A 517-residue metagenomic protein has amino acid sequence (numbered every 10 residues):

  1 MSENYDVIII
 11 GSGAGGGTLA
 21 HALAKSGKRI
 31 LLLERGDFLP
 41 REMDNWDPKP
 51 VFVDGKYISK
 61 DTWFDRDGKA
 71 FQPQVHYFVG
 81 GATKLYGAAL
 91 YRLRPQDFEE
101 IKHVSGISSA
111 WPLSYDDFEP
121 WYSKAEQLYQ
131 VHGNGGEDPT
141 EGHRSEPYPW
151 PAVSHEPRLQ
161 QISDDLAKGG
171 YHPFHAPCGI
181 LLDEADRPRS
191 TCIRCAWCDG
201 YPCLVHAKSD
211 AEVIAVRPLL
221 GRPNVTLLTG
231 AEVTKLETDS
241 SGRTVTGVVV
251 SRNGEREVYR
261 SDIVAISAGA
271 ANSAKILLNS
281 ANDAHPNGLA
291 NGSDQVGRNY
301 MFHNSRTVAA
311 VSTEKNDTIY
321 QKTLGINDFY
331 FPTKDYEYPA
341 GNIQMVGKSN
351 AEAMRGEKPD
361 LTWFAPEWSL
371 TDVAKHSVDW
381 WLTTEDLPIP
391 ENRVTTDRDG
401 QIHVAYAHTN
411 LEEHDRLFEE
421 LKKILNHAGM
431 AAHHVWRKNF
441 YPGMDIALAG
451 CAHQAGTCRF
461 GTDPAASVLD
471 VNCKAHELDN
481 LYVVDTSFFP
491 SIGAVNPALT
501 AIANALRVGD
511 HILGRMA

Functional and structural regions predicted by a protein language model:
M1-V7, K25-S26, G514-A517: Extreme N-terminal leader/targeting segments of oxidoreductases
V7-L32: N-terminal Rossmann-like FAD-binding beta1-loop-alpha1 element of flavoenzymes
K25, G36-R41, N45-W46, R222 (+7 more regions): Glycine-rich loop(s) and the adjacent beta-strand/alpha-helix scaffold that form part
V51-P139, P332, T383, P388-P390: Redox-cofactor-proximal catalytic regions of oxidoreductases
D67-V75, R92, W111-Y115, W121 (+4 more regions): FAD cofactor-binding and catalytic pocket of flavoenzymes
K102-E232, A447-G450, R459: Conserved redox-cofactor binding core of oxidoreductases
F174-G179, R194-C198, T234-E237, D379-W381 (+2 more regions): A glycine-rich dinucleotide-binding beta-alpha-beta segment and adjacent secondary-structure elements that constitute
S491-G509: A conserved FAD-binding loop/helix module that cradles the flavin
